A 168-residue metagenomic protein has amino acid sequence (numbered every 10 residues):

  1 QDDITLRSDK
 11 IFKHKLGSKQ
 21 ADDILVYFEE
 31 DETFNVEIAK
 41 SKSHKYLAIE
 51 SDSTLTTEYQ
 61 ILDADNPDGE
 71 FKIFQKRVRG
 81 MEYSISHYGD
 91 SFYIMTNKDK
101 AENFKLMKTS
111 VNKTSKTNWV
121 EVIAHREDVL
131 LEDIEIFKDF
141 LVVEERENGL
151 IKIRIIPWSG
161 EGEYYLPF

Functional and structural regions predicted by a protein language model:
Q1-F168: Peripheral, non-catalytic segments that deliver or gate enzyme domains
